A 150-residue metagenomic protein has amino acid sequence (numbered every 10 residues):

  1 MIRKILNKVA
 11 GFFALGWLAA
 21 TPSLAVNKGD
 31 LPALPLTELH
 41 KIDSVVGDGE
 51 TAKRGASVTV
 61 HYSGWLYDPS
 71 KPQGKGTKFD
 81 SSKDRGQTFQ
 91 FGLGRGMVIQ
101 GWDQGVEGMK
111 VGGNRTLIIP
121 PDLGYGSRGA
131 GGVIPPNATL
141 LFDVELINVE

Functional and structural regions predicted by a protein language model:
I2-E150: Cross-family detector of peptidyl-prolyl cis-trans isomerase
